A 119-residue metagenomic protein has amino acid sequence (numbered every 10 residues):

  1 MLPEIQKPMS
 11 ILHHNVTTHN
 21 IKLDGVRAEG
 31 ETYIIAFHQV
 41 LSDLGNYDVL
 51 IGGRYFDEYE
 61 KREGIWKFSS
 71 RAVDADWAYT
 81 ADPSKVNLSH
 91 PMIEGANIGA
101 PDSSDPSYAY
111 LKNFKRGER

Functional and structural regions predicted by a protein language model:
M1-H38: A solvent-exposed, acidic/Ser-Thr-rich amphipathic alpha-helical stretch
H14-V16, L50-Y55: Short, surface-exposed coil-to-beta transition loops
E29-E31, G52-S84: Short beta-strand edge/turn micro-motifs at domain boundaries
A36, R54, E58, K67 (+2 more regions): Intrinsic disorder/low-structure terminal segments
S42-N46, G64-K67: Short, solvent-exposed loop/turn segments that connect beta-strands within catalytic domains and beta-strand-rich
D43, Y47-I51, A72-R119: Low-complexity, intrinsically disordered terminal/linker segments enriched in charged and Gly/Pro repeats
